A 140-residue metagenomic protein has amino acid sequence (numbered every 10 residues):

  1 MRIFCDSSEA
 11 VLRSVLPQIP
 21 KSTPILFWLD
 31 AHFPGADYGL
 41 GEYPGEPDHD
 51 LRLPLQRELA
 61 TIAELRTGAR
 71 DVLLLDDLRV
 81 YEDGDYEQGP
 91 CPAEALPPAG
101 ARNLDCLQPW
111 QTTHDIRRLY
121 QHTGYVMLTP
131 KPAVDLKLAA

Functional and structural regions predicted by a protein language model:
M1-L26, F33-E42: S-adenosyl-L-methionine
L12, A139-A140: Polar low-complexity intrinsically disordered regions
L26-W28, L74: Structural motif
F33-A139: C-terminal substrate-binding/active-site "lid" region of AdoMet-derived donor-dependent transferases
